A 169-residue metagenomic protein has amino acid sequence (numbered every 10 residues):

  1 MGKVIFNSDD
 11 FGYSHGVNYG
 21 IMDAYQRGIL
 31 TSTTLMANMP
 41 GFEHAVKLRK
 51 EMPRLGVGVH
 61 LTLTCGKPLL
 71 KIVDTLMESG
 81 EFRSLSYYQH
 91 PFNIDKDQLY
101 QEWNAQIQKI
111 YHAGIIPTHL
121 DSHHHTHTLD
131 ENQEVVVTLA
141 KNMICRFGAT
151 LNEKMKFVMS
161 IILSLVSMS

Functional and structural regions predicted by a protein language model:
M1-H15, I21: Boundary/entry segment of secreted carbohydrate-active catalytic domains
K3-I5, L30-T34, R54-H60, P117-D121 (+1 more regions): Structural preference for beta-strand elements that scaffold enzyme active sites
D9-F11, M36-N38, H60-T64, H123-H125 (+1 more regions): Active-site beta-loop-alpha junctions enriched in small/polar residues
H15-G41: A short alpha/beta connector and helix-capping loop motif
I21-R27, A45-G56, D74-G80, Y111-H112: Acidic (Asp/Glu)-rich catalytic clusters
E43-L55, G66, E134-T138: Short amphipathic alpha-helices and their capping/turn segments at secondary-structure boundaries
K67-I94: Active-site gating loops and adjacent loop-to-helix segments of metal-dependent hydrolytic enzymes
N104-S169: Catalytic domains of cell-wall/extracellular-matrix polysaccharide-remodeling enzymes, centered on de-N-acetylation
